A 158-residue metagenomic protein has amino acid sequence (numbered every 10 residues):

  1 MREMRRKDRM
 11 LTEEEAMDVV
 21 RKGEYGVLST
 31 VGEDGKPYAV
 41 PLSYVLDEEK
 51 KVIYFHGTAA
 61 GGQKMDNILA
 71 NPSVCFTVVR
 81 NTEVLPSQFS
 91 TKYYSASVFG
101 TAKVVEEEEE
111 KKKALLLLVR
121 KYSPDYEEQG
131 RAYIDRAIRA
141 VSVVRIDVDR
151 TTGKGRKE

Functional and structural regions predicted by a protein language model:
M1-K22: Extreme N-terminal tail/first-helix region
R2-K7, V84-E158: Charged, gly/pro-rich active-site loop segments
D8, M17, Q63-M65, F76: Anion-coordinating catalytic cores for phosphoryl-, nucleotidyl-, and glycosidic chemistry
M10-L11, K22-V27, D125-E128: Short Pro/Gly-enriched beta-strand edge/turn motifs at strand-loop
E13, G61-G62: Structural motif corresponding to alpha-helix initiation and N-cap regions
V20, N67-I68, L118: A generic structural signal for nonpolar/aromatic side chains embedded in well-ordered alpha-helices
G23-A59, F76: Short beta-strand segments
G57-A59, L69-E83, K92-A102: Active-site-adjacent structural patch at catalytic or cofactor/ligand-binding sites
